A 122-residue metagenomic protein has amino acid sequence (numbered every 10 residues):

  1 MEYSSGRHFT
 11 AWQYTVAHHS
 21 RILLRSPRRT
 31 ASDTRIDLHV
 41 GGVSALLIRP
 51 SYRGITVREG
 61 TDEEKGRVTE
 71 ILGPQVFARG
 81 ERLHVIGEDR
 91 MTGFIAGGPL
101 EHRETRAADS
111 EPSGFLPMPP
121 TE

Functional and structural regions predicted by a protein language model:
M1-E122: Surface-exposed, interaction-prone regions used to assemble/regulate multi-protein complexes
